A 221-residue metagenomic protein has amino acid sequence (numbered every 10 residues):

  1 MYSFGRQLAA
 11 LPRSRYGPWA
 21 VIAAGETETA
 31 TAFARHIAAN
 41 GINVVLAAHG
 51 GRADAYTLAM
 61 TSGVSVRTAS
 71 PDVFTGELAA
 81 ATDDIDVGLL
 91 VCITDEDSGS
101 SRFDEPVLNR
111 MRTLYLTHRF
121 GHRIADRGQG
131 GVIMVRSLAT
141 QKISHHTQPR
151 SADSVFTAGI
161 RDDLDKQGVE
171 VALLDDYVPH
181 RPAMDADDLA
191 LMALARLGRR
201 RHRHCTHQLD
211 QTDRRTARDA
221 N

Functional and structural regions predicted by a protein language model:
S3-A47: Canonical Rossmann dinucleotide-binding motif of NAD(H)/NADP(H)-dependent dehydrogenases/reductases, specifically
L11-P12, A125, G131-K166: Catalytic loop of short-chain dehydrogenase/reductase
P18, A24-E26, R112, S144 (+2 more regions): NAD(P)H cofactor-binding loop motif with strongest signal on the N-terminal glycine-rich segment
I22-A23, L90-D95, N109, G130-S137 (+1 more regions): Structural signature of the Rossmann-like NAD(P)-dependent dehydrogenase/reductase core
L58-G76: Rossmann-fold cofactor-recognition segment
V64-S65, S154, L164-P179: Conserved Rossmann-fold SDR core element
A80-D83, V87, C92-T94, G99-Y115 (+2 more regions): Catalytic Tyr-X3-Lys loop
L173-A220: C-terminal helical subdomain
